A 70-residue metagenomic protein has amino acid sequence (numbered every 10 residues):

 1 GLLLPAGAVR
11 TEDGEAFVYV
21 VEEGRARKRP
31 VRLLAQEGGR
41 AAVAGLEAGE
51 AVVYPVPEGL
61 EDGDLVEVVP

Functional and structural regions predicted by a protein language model:
G1-G38: Short beta-strand/loop micro-motif enriched in small hydrophobics and charged residues
P30, R40-P70: Exposed loop and linker-edge segments at protein-protein interfaces
